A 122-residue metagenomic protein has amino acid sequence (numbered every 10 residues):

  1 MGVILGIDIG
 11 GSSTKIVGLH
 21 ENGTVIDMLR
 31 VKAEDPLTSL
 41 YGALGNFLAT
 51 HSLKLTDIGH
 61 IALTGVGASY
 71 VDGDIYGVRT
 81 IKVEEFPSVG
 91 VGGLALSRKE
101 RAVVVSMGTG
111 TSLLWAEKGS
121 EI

Functional and structural regions predicted by a protein language model:
G2-D8, I58-A62, A102-S106: Short glycine-aspartate micro-motif
V3-G42: Short glycine-rich, Thr/Ser-proximal phosphate-binding strand/loop in the N-terminal lobe of ATP-dependent enzymes
D8-S13, V66, S106-G110: A short acidic Gly-Thr/Ser loop motif
G18-L19, G73-I75, W115-G119: Short acidic, glycine/serine/threonine-rich loops at helix termini
G23, S120-E121: Short coil turn/linker residues within repeat-based beta-strand modules
R30-A33, L44, A49-E85: Short beta-strand-loop/turn "lid" adjacent to the catalytic site in phosphate-handling enzymes
S39-N46, V91-A95: Alpha-helical scaffold segments in soluble metabolic enzymes
I81-V105, G110-S120: Conserved phosphate-binding catalytic cores of ATP/NTP-utilizing and phosphoryl-transfer enzymes
